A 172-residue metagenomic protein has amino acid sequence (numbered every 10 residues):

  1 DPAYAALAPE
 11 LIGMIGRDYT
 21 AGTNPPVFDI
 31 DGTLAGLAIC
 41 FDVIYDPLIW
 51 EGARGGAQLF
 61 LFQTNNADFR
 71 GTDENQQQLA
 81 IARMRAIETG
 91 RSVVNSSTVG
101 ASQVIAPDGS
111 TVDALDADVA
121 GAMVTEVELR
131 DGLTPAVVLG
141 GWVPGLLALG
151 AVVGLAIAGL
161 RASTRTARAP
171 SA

Functional and structural regions predicted by a protein language model:
D1-A172: Enzyme catalytic cores with a strong preference for nitrogen-chemistry domains
